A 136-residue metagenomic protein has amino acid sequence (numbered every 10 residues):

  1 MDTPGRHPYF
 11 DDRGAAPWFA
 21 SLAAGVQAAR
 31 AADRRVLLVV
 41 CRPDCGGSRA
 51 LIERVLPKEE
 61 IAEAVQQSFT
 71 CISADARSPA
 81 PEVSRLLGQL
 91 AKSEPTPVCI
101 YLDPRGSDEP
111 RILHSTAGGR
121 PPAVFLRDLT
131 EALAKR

Functional and structural regions predicted by a protein language model:
M1-A32: N-terminal leader/targeting and pre-domain segments
G14-F19, V40-R42, K58-V83: Thiol-based oxidoreductase modules, predominantly thioredoxin-like and allied folds used for disulfide exchange
L22, G47-A64: Typically the conserved alpha-helix immediately C-terminal to a functionally engaged Cys/Sec in thioredoxin-like
R30-A32, E63-Q66, A91-P95: Extracellular/periplasmic catalytic domains that process cell-envelope and extracellular macromolecules
D33-V36, C41-C45, P95: Short pre-active-site segment immediately N-terminal to redox-active cysteine/selenocysteine motifs in thiol-based
V36-V39, T70-A74, V98-D103: Structural recognition of the beta-strand scaffold that forms the well-ordered cores of secreted hydrolase catalytic
R54-P57, S93-R136: Non-catalytic, surface beta->alpha helical segment in thiol-disulfide oxidoreductase systems
E82-E94: Structural alpha/beta surface segment adjacent to cysteine/selenocysteine redox centers across thiol/disulfide enzymes
